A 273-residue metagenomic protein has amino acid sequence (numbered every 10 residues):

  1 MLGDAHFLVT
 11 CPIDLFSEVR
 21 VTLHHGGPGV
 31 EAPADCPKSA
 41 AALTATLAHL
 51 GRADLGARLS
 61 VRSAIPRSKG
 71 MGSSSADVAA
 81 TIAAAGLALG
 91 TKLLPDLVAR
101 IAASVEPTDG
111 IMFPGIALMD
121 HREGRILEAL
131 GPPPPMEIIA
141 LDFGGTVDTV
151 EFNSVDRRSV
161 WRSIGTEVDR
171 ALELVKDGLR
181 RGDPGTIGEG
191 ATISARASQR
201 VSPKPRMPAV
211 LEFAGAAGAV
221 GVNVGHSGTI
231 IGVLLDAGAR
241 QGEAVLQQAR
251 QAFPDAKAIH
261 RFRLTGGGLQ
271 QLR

Functional and structural regions predicted by a protein language model:
M1-K69, G267, R273: ATP-binding N-lobe of GHMP and related small-molecule kinases
P12-I13, A216, N223-S227: A structural signal for short secondary-structure junctions
L15-S17, M136-E137, T229, K257: Change "...and in nucleic-acid phosphodiester-cleaving endonucleases..." to "...and in nucleic-acid processing enzymes
E18-T22, A219-G225: Short, flexible, solvent-exposed loop/turn segments with mixed acidic/basic and small polar residues
K69-P95, I111: DPxDG-like acidic metal-binding loop motif
M71-D77, I164, V222-H226: Short glycine/threonine-rich catalytic loop with a Thr-x-Gly-x-Asp
L94-V220, D236-R273: ATP-dependent small-molecule kinase catalytic core of the GHMP/sugar-kinase superfamily and closely related
G221-A237: Acyl-group transfer acyltransferase/transacylase scaffold of fatty acid/polyketide systems
